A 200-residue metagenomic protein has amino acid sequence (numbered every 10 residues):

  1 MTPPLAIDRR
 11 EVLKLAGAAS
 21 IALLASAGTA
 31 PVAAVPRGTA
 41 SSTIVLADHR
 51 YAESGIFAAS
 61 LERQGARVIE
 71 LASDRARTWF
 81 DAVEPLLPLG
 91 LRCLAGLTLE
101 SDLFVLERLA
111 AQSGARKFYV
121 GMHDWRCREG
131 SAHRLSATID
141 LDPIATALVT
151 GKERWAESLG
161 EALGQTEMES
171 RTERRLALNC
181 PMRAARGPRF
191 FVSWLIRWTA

Functional and structural regions predicted by a protein language model:
M1, T29-T39, E100-F104, A137: Polar low-complexity intrinsically disordered regions
M1-S20: N-terminal secretory signal peptides and thylakoid transit peptides that target proteins across membranes
G17, A27-G28, I139, L163: Generic low-complexity, intrinsically disordered sequence content enriched in small uncharged/hydrophobic residues
S26-Q64: C-terminal segment of N-terminal export signals and the immediately downstream linker at the start of the mature
R50-E53, A59-E62, R67-T78, P88-A200: Long, low-hydrophobicity ectodomains and other hydrophilic envelope-associated domains
W79-V83: N-terminal beta-loop-helix "entrance" segment that forms/cooperates in small-molecule cofactor or anionic ligand
